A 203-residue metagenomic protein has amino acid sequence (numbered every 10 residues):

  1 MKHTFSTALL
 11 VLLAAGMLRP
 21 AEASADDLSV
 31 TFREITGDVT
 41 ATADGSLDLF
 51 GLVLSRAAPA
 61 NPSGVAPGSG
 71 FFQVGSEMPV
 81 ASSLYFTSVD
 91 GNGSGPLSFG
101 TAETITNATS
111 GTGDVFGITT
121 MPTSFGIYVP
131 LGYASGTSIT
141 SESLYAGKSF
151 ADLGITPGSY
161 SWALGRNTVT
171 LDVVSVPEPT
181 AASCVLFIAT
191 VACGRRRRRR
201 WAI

Functional and structural regions predicted by a protein language model:
M1-L9, T180, R197-R198: Bacterial N-terminal signal peptides that target proteins for export
T7-L13, V185-A189: Sec-dependent N-terminal signal peptides
A15-E22, R195-R196: C-terminal segment of classical bacterial N-terminal signal peptides
S24-S175: Mature extracellular "passenger" or substrate-interacting domains of secreted, surface-exposed proteins
P177-R195: A short, hydrophobic C-terminal helix/tail in secreted or cell-surface proteins
C193-I203: C-terminal membrane-anchoring or membrane-association module
